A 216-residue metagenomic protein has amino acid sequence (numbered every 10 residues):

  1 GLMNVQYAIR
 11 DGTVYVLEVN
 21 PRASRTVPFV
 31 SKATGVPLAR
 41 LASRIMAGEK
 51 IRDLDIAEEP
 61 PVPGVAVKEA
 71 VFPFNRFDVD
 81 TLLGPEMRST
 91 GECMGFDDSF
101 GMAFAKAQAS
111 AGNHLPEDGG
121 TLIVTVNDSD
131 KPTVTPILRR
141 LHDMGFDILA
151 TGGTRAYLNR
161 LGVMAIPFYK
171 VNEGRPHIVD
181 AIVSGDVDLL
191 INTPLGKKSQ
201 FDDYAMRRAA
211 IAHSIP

Functional and structural regions predicted by a protein language model:
G1-E117: ATP-dependent carboxylate activation and anion-phosphoryl transfer catalytic cores that bind Mg-ATP to form
G1-V5, I9-A33, M46, E117-P216: N-terminal beta-alpha lobe that positions the nucleotide/phosphoryl donor in ATP/NTP-coupled carboxylate activation
